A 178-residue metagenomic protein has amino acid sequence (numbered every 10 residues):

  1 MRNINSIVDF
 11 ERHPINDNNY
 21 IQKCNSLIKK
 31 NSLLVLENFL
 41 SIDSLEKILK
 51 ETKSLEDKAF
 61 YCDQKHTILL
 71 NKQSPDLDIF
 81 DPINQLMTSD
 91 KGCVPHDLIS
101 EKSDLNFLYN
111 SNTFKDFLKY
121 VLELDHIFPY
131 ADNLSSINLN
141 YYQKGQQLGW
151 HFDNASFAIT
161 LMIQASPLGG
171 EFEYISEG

Functional and structural regions predicted by a protein language model:
M1-F80, N112: N-terminal auxiliary "cap/dimerization" subdomain that precedes the catalytic jelly-roll/cupin core of mononuclear
N3, E11, I15, N19-K23 (+9 more regions): Amphipathic, alpha-helical segments enriched in basic
Q22, Q64, Q73, Q85 (+2 more regions): Residue-identity detector for glutamine
N25, K58-F60, L86, G145 (+1 more regions): Glycine-centered flexibility motif
L40-D43, K47-A59, D76-D132: Signature of the catalytic double-stranded beta-helix
D97-F107, T113-G178: Catalytic core of non-heme Fe(II) oxygenases with the double-stranded beta-helix
